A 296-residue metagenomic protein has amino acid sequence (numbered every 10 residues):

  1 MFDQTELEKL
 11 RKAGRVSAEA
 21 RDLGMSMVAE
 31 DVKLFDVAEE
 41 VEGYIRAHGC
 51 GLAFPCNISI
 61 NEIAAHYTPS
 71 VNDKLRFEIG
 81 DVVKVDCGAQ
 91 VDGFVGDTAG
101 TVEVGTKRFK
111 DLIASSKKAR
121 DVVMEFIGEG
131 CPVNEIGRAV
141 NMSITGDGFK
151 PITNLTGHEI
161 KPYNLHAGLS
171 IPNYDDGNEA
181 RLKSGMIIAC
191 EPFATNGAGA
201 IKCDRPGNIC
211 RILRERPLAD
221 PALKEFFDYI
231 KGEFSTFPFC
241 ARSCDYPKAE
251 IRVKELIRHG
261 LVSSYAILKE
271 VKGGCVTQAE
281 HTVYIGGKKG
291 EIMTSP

Functional and structural regions predicted by a protein language model:
M1-P296: Active-site neighborhoods and metal-handling regions in enzymes and metal-associated proteins
